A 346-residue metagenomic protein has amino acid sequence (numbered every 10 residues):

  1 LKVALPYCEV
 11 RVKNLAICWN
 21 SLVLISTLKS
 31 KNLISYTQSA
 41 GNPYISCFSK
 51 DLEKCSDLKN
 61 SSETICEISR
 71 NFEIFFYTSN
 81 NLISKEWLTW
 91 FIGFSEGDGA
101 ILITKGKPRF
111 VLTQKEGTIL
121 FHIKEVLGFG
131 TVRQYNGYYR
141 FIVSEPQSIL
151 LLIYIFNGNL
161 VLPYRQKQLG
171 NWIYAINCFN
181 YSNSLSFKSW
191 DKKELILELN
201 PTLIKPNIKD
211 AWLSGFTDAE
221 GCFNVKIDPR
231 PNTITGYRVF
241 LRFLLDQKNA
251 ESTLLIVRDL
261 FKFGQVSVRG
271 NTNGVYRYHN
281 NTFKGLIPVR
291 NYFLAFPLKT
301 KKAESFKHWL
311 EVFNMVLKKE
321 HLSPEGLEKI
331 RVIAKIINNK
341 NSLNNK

Functional and structural regions predicted by a protein language model:
L1-K346: Internal intein/HINT superfamily modules and their associated LAGLIDADG
